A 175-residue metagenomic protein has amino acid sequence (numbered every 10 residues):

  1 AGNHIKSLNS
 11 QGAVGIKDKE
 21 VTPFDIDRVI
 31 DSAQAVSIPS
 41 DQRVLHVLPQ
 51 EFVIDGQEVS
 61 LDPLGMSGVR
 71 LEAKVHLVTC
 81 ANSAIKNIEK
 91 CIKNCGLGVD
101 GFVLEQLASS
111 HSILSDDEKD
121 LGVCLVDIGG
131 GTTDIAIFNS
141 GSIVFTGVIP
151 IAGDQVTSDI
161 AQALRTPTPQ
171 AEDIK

Functional and structural regions predicted by a protein language model:
G2-L125, S142-I143, G153, L164-K175: Nucleotide/phosphate-binding catalytic cleft detector across ATP-hydrolyzing and phosphate-transferring enzymes
D127, F138: MIDAS-like acidic motif and immediate structural context at the N-terminus of von Willebrand factor A/I domains
G130: Short, glycine/acidic-enriched loop or turn micro-motifs at the edges of active sites
T133-I137: Short beta-strand scaffold segments in enzyme catalytic cores
T146-V148: Residue-level detector of high-confidence beta-strand sites
T157: Generic structural marker for isolated residues within well-ordered, non-membrane alpha-helices of soluble domains
